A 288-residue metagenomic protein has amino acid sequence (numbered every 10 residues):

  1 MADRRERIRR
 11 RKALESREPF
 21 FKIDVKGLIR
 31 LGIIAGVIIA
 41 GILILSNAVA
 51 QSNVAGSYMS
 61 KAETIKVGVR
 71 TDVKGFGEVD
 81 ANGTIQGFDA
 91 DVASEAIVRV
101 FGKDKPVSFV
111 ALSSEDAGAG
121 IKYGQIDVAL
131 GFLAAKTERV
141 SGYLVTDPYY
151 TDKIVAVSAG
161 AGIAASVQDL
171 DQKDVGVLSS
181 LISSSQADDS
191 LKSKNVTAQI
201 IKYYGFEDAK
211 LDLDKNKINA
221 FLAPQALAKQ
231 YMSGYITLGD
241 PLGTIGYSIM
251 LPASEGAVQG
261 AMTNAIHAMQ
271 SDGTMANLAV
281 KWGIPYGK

Functional and structural regions predicted by a protein language model:
M1-L28: N-terminal Lys/Arg-rich, disordered targeting/topogenic segments
R30, A90-V100, A161-A164, Q168-S183 (+1 more regions): Extended ligand-binding regions for polar small-molecule ligands
R30-L31, N53-F132: Extracytoplasmic small-molecule ligand-binding "clamshell" domains of the periplasmic binding protein/Venus flytrap
A35, A40-S52, I182-I201, S233-P241 (+1 more regions): Ligand-binding clefts/hinges and TM-proximal coupling segments of bilobed small-molecule sensing domains
T71, Y150-S158, Q225-H267, P285-K288: Periplasmic-binding protein-like
D89-I97, G118, K122, I126 (+12 more regions): Extracytoplasmic/secreted envelope proteins and their assembly/folding machinery, especially bacterial periplasmic
S94, V98, P106-D169, S233-L242: Acidic, polar ligand-binding/catalytic clefts
Y149, V155-G234, E255: Pocket-lining segment of extracytoplasmic ligand-binding domains
